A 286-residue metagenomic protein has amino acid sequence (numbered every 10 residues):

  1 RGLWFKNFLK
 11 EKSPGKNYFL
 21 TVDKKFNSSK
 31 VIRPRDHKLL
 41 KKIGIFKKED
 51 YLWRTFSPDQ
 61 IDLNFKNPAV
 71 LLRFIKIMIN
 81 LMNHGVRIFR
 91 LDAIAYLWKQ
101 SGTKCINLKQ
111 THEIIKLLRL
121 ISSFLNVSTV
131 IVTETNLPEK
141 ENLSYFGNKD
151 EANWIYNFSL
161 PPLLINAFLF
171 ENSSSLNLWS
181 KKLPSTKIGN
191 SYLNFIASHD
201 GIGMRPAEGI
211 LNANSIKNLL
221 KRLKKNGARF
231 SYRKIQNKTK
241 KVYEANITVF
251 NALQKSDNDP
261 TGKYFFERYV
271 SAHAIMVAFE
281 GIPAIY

Functional and structural regions predicted by a protein language model:
R1-Y286: Active-site and adjacent substrate-binding regions of carbohydrate-active enzymes
